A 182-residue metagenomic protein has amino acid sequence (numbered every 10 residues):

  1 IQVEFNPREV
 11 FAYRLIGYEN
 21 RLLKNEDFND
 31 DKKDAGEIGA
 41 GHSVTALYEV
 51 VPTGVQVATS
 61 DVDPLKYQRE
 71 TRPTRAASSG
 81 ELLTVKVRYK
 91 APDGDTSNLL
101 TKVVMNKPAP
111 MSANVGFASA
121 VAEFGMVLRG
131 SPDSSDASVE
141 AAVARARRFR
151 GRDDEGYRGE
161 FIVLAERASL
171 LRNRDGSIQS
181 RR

Functional and structural regions predicted by a protein language model:
I1, S180-R181: Short secondary-structure junction/hinge motifs that connect adjacent elements
I1-E81: Acidic, polar loop-rich interaction surfaces within structured domains
Q56-A165, L171-R172, S180: Conserved functional hotspot residues or short segments at active or partner-binding sites across diverse domains
